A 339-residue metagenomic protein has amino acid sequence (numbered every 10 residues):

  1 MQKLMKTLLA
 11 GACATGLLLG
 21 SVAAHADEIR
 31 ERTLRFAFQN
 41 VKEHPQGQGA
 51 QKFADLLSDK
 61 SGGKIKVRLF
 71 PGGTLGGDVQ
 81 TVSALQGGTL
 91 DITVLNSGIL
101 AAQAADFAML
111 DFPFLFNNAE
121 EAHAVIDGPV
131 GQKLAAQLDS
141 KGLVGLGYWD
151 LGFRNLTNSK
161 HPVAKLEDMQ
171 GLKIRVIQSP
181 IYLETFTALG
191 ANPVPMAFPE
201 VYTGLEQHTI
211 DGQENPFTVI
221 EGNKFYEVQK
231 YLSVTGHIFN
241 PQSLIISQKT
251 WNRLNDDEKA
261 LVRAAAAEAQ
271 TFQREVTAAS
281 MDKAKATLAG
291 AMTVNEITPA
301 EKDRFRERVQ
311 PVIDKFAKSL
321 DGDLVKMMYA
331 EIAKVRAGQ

Functional and structural regions predicted by a protein language model:
M1-T7: Positively charged n-region of N-terminal signal peptides that target proteins for export
Q2, C13-A14, A26-E121, P129-Q132 (+1 more regions): N-terminal secretory/targeting leader peptides
A10-G20: Bacterial N-terminal signal peptides
S21-H25: Juxtamembrane cytosolic interface motif at the C-terminal end of transmembrane helices
